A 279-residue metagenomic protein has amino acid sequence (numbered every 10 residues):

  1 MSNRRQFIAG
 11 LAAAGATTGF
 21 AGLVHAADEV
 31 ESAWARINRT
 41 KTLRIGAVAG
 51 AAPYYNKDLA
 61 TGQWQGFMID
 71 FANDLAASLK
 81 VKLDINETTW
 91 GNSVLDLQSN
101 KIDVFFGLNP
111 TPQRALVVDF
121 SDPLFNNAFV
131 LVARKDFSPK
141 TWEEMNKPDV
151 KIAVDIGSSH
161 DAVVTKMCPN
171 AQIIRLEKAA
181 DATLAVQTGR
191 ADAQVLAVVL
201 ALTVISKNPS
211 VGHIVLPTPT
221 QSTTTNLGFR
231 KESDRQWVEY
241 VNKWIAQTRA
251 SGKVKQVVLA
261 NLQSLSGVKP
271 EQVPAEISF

Functional and structural regions predicted by a protein language model:
Q6-H25: N-terminal export signals
D28, I69-S78, E143, S158 (+1 more regions): Extended ligand-binding regions for polar small-molecule ligands
D28, S159-L176, V215, I245-F279: Ligand-binding clefts/hinges and TM-proximal coupling segments of bilobed small-molecule sensing domains
E29-L108, L116: Extracytoplasmic small-molecule ligand-binding "clamshell" domains of the periplasmic binding protein/Venus flytrap
A49, N126-A133, L202-I245, S264-F279: Periplasmic-binding protein-like
I85-L95, I174-L184, T188: Short helix-initiation/N-cap motifs at beta->coil->alpha
N92-L95, L108-V117, V163-K166, D192-Q221: A ligand-binding cleft/hinge motif common to bilobed small-molecule-binding domains
R134-K151: Flexible hinge/capping segments at coil-to-helix
